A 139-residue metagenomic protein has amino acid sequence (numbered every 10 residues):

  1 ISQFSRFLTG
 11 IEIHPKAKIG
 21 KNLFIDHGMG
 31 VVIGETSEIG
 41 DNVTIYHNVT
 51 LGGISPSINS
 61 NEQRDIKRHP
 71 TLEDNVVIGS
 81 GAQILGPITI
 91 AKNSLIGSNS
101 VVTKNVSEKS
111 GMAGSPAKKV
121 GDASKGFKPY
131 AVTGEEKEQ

Functional and structural regions predicted by a protein language model:
I1-T9, F127-Q139: Terminal amphipathic alpha-helical/low-complexity segments used for targeting or macromolecular assembly
T9, H14-P15, G20-K21, D26-E35 (+12 more regions): Left-handed beta-helix
G53-S60: Conserved catalytic-core motifs characterized by acidic clusters
S60-H69: Regulatory activation segment
P116-A123, K128-Y130: Hydrophobic alpha-helical transmembrane segments of membrane transport and translocation systems, primarily multi-pass
